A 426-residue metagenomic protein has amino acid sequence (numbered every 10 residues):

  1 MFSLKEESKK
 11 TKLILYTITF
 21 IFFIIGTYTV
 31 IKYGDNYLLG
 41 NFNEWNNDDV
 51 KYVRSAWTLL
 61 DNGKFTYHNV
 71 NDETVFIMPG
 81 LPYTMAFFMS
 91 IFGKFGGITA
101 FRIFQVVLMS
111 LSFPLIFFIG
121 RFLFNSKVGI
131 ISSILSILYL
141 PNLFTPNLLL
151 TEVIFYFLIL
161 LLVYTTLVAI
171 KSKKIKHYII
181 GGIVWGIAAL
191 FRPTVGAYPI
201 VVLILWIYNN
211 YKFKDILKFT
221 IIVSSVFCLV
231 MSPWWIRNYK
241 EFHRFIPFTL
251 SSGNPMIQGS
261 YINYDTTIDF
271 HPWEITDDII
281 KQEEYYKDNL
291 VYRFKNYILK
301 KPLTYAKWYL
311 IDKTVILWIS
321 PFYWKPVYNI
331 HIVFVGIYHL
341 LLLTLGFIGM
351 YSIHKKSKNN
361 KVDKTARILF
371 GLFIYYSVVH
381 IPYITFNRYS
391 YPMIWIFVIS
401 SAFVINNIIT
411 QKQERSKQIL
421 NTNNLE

Functional and structural regions predicted by a protein language model:
M1-G34, I207, I216-V226, K412-E426: Start-transfer (signal-anchor) and selected internal transmembrane alpha helices of multi-pass inner/ER membrane
D48-D61, D72-K94, K313-W318: Short hydrophobic/aromatic helix or loop-helix immediately within or flanking a transmembrane segment in polytopic
V75, P79-A86, I91-L111, I332-I337: Loop-to-helix entry region of an early transmembrane alpha helix in multi-pass inner-membrane enzymes
T99-A100, F113-L138, Y156-F157, K364-R367: Transmembrane-helix signature of polytopic, membrane-embedded enzymes that assemble or transfer cell-envelope glycans
A100-L123, L161, T165, T344-Y351: Transmembrane-helix motifs of polytopic, lipid-linked glycan transferases
F101-L108, I131-T166, I175-Y178, A188-Y198 (+1 more regions): Multi-pass, polyprenyl lipid-linked donor-dependent membrane glycosyltransferases
L123-S126, L162-Y178, W206-N210, I405: Membrane-interface transmembrane helices that cradle and orient dolichyl/undecaprenyl
Y239-L317: Membrane-proximal stem/loop segments at transmembrane-domain junctions that anchor or position
